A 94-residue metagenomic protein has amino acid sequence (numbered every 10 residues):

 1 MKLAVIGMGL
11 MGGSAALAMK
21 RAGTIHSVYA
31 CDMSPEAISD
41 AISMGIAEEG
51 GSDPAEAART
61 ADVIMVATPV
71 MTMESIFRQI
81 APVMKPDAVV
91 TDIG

Functional and structural regions predicted by a protein language model:
M1-R59: NAD(P)+-binding Rossmann beta1-loop-alpha1 motif at the extreme N-terminus of oxidoreductases
A55-V66, M71-G94: Rossmann-fold NAD(P) dinucleotide-binding segment
